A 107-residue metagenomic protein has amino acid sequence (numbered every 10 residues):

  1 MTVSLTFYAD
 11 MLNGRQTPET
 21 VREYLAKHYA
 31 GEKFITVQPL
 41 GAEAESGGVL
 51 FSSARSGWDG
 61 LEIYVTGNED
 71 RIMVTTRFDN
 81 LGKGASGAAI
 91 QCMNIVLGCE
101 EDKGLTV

Functional and structural regions predicted by a protein language model:
M1-T75: C-terminal substrate-binding/catalytic lobe of Rossmann-fold NAD(P)-dependent oxidoreductases
G60-V107: NAD(P)-dependent Rossmann-like dehydrogenase/reductase catalytic/cofactor-binding core
